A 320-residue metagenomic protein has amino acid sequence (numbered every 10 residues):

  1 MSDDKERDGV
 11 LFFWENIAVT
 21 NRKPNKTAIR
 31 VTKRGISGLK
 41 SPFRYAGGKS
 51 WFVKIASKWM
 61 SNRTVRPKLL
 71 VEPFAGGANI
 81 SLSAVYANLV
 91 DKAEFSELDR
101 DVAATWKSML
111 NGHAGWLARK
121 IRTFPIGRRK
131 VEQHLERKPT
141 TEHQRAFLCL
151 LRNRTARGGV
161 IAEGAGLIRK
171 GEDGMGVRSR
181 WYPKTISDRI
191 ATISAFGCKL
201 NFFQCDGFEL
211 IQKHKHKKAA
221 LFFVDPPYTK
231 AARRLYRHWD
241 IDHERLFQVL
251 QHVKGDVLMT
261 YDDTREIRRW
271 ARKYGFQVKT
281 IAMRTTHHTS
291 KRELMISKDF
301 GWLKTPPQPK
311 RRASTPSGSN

Functional and structural regions predicted by a protein language model:
R7-V10, W106, R312-G318: N-terminal leader/targeting segments
L11-M60, T64-V65, A103, M109-F223 (+2 more regions): SAM-dependent nucleic-acid methyltransferase catalytic core
R66-I126: Conserved S-adenosyl-L-methionine
P67-L70, V90-K92, G197-N201, Q251-V257: Short active-site oxyanion
P73-F74, S96-L98, F203-D206, V224-P226 (+2 more regions): Short His-Asn-centered micro-motif
G76, W106, L150, V257 (+1 more regions): A residue-level signal for conserved active-site and pocket-lining positions in enzyme catalytic cores
T229, W239-N320: Long, positively charged, glycine-interspersed low-complexity recognition regions
R234-H238: Short, solvent-exposed loop/turn segments at secondary-structure boundaries
